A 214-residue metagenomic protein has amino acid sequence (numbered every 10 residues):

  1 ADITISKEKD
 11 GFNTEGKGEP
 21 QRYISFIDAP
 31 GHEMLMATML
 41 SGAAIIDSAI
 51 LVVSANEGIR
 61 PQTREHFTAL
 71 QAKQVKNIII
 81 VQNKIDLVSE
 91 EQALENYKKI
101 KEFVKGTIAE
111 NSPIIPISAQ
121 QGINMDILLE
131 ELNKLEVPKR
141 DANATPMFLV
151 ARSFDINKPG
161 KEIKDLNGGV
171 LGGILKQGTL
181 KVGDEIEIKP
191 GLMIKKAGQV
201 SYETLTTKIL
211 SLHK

Functional and structural regions predicted by a protein language model:
A1-E8, R22-I27, I45-V53, I79 (+2 more regions): Helix-rich terminal scaffold detector
A1-S25, T145-R152: P-loop NTPase nucleotide-binding/switch module
T4, M36, S41, R60 (+3 more regions): Generic, ordered loop/turn and secondary-structure boundary motif
K7, A44, T63, F154 (+2 more regions): Solvent-exposed, flexible loop/coil residues
E15-E19, G42, A72, K105-G106: Short, charge-rich binding segments
Q21-I24, A29-L35, A43-F67, Q71-E95: Conserved Switch II/interswitch segment of TRAFAC-class P-loop GTPases
A37, S41, L51, P61-T68 (+7 more regions): Solvent-exposed alpha-helical segments within well-ordered globular domains of core cellular machineries
E102-K214: Conserved catalytic-core segments of large NTP-driven translation/proteostasis enzymes
